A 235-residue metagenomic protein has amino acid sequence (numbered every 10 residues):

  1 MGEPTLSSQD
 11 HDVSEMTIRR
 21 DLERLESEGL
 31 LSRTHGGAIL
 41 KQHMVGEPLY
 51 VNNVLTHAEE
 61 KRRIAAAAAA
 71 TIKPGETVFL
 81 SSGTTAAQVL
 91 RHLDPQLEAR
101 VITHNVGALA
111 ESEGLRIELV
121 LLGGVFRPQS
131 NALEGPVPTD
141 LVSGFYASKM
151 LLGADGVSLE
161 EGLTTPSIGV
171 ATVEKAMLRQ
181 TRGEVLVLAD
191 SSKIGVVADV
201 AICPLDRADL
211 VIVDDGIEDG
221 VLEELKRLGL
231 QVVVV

Functional and structural regions predicted by a protein language model:
M1-S7, D12, E26-S27, V106-V235: Conserved phosphate- and dinucleotide-binding cores of soluble alpha/beta proteins, encompassing both enzyme active
M1-T5, Q9-F79, G83-T84, L90-E98 (+2 more regions): HTH-adjacent hinge/linker in prokaryotic transcriptional regulators
H57, K61, S82, I102 (+3 more regions): Short, conserved glycine- and acidic-residue-centered signature motifs in active-site or ligand-binding loops
E98-V106: Short, small-residue-rich packing micro-motifs
